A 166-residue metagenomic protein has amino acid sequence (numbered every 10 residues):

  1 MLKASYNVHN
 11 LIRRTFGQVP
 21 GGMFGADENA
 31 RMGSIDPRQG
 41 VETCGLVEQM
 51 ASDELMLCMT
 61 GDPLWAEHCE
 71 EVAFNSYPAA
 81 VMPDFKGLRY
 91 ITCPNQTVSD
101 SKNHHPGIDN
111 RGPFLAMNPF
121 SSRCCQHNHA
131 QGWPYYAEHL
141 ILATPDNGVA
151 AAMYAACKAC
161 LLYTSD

Functional and structural regions predicted by a protein language model:
M1-S165: Glycan-recognition and catalytic cores of secretory/periplasmic carbohydrate-active enzymes
